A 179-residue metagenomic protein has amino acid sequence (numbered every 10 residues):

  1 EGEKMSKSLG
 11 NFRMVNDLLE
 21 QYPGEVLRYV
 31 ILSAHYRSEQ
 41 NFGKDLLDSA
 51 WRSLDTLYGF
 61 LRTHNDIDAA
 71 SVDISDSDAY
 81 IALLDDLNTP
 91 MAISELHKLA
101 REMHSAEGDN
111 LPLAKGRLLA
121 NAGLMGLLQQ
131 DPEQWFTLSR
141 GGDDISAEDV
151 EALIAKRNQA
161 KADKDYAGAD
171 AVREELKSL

Functional and structural regions predicted by a protein language model:
E3-S6, G10-L179: Structural preference for alpha-helix termini/caps and helix-kink/transition segments
